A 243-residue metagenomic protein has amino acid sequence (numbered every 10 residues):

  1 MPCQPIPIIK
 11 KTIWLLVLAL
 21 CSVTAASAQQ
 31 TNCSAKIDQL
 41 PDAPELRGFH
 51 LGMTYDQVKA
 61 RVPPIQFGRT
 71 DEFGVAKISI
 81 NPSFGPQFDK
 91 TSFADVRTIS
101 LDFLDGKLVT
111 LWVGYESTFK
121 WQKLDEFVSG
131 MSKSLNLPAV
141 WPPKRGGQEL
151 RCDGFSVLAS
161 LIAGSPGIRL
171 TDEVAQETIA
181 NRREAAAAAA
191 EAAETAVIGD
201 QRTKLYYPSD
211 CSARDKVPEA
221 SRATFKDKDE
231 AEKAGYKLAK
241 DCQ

Functional and structural regions predicted by a protein language model:
M1-K10: N-terminal secretory signal peptides that target proteins for export/translocation
I13-V23: Bacterial N-terminal signal peptides
T24-A28: Sec/Tat signal peptide C-region and signal peptidase I cleavage site
Q29-A76, T110-A193: Non-cytosolic coordination micro-motifs
D38, L46-M53, T91, S100 (+6 more regions): Extracytoplasmic/periplasmic, Sec-exported soluble proteins
H50-K90, S221, K226-D227, E232-A234: N-terminal, post-signal-peptide region of Sec/Tat-exported proteins
R69-K120, Q243: Mid-chain, structured segments of secreted extracytoplasmic proteins
N181-Q243: Mature, structured domains enriched in cysteine- and short glycine motifs
